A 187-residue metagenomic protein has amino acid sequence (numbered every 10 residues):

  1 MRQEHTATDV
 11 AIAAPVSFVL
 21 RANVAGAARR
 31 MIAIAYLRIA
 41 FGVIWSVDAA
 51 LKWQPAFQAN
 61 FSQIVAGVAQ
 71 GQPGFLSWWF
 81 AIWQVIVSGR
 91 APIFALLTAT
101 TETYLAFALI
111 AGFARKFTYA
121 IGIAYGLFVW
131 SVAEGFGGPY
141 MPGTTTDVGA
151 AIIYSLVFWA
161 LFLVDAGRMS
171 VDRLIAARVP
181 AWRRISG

Functional and structural regions predicted by a protein language model:
R2-Y104, A111-G187: Extended, low-polarity transmembrane helix blocks
